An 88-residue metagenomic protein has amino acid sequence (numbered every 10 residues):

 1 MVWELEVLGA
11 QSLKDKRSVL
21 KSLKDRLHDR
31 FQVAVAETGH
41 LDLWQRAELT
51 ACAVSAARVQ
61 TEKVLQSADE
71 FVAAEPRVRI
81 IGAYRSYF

Functional and structural regions predicted by a protein language model:
M1-L5: Active-site-flanking beta-strand signature of metal-NTP-handling nucleotidyl enzymes and homologous cyclase-like
V7-S12, S55-A57: A generic structural motif
K16: C-terminal binding/interaction regions
R26, V33, S67-D69: Ser/Thr-rich, low-complexity intrinsically disordered terminal regions
V33-G39, I81-A83: A short linear hydrophobic-aromatic micro-motif
A36-A57: Short, charge-patterned binding micro-sites
A53-F88: C-terminal structural segments of small proteins and small subunits
